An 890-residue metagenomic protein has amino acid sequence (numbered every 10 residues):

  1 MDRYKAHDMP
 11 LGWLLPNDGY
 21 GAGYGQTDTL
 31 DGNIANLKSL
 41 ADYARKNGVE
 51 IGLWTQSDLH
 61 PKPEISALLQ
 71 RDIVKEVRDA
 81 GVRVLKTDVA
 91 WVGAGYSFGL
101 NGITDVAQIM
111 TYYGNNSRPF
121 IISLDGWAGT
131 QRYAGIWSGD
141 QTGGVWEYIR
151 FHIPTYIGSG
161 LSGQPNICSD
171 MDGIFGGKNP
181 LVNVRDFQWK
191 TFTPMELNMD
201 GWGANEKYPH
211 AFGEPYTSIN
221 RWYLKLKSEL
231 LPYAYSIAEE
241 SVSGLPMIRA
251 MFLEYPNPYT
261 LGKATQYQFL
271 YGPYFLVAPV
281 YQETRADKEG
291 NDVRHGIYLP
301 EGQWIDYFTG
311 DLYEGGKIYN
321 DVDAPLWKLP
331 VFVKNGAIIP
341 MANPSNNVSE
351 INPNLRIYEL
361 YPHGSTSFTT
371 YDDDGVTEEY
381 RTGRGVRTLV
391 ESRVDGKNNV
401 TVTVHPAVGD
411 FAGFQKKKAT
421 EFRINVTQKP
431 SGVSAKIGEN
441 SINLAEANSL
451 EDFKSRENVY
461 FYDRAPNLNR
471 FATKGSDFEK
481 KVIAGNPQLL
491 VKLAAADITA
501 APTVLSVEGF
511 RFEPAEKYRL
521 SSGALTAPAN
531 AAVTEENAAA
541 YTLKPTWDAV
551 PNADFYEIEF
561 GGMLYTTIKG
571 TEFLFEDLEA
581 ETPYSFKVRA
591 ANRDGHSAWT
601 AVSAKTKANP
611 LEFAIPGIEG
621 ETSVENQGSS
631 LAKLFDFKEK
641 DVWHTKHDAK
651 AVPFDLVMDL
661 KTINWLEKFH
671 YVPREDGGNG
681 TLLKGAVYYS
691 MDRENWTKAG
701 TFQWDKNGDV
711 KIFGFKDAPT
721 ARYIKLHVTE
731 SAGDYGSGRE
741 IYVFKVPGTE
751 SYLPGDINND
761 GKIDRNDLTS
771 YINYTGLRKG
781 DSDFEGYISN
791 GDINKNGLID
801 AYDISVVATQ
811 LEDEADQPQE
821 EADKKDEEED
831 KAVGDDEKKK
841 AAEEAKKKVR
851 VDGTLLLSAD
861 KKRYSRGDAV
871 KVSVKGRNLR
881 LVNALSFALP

Functional and structural regions predicted by a protein language model:
M1-K328, K334: Catalytic-domain carbohydrate-binding cleft regions of carbohydrate-active enzymes
T284-E301, G409-S431, L885-L889: Surface-exposed beta-strand/loop patches in extracellular or lumenal glycoproteins
N335-N440, R456-N458, Y462-S521: Accessory, solvent-exposed terminal regions and/or long lumenal/extracellular loops of proteins
L520-P551, A580, A598-P610: Pro/Thr/Ser/Gly-rich low-complexity, intrinsically disordered linker/stalk tracts
F575-D594: Beta-strand-rich modules
A580, D636-K698, N707-Y752: Aromatic, loop-rich ligand-recognition surfaces of beta-strand-rich domains
V746-Y864, K871, F887: Cellulosome-associated attachment modules in secreted, modular CAZymes
Y864-P890: Low-complexity, serine/threonine/proline/glycine-rich extracellular segments that form mucin-like
